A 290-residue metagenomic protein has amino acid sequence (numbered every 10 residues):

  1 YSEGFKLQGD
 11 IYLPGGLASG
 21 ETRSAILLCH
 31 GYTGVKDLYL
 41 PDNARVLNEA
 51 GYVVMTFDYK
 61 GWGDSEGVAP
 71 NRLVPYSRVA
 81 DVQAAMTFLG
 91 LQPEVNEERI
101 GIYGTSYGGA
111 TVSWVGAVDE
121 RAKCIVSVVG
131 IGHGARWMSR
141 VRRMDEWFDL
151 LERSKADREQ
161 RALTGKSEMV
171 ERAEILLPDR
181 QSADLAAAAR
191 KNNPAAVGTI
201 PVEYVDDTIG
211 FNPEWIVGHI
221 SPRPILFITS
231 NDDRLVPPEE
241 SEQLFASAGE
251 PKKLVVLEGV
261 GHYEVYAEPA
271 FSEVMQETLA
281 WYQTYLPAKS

Functional and structural regions predicted by a protein language model:
Y1-S24: N-terminal cap/lid segment of alpha/beta-hydrolase-fold proteins
S2, V35-Y39, M55, W62-G101 (+1 more regions): Catalytic nucleophile-loop/oxyanion-hole region of alpha/beta-hydrolase and closely related hydrolase-like folds
Y32-R45, Y59, E239: The serine-hydrolase catalytic nucleophile loop
A84-T164, V197-I200, T208-I209: Primarily recognizes the serine-hydrolase "nucleophile elbow" in alpha/beta-hydrolase and SGNH/GDSL folds
A156-I216, R223-L226: Alpha/beta-hydrolase
I220-S221, F227-T229, D233: Short beta-strand/loop motif that positions the catalytic acidic residue of the alpha/beta-hydrolase fold
R234-E240: Conserved alpha/beta-hydrolase "acid-adjacent" motif
E258-S290: Catalytic active-site module of serine/aspartate enzymes centered on a nucleophile-bearing elbow/loop
